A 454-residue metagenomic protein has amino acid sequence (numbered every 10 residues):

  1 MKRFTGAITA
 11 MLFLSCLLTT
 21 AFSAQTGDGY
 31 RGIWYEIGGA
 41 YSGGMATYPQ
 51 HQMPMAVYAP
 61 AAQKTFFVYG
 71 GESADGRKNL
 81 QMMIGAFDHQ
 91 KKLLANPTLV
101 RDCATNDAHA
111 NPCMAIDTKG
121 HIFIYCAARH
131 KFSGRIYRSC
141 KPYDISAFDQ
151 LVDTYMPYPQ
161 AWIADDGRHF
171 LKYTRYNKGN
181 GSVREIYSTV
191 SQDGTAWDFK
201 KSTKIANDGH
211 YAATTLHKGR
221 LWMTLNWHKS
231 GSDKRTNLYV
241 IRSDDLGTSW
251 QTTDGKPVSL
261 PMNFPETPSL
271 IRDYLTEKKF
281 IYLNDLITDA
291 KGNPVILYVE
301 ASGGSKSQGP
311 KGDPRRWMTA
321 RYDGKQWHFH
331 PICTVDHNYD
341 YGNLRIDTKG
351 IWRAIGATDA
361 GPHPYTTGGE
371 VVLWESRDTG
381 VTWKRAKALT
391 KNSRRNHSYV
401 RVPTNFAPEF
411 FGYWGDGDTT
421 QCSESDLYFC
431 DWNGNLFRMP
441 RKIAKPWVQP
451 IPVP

Functional and structural regions predicted by a protein language model:
M1-A10: Bacterial N-terminal signal peptides that target proteins for export
A7, S23-A24: A cross-taxon signal for low-complexity, glycine/charged-rich
T9-T20: Bacterial N-terminal signal peptides
Q25-P454: Extracellular, repeat-based ectodomains that mediate carbohydrate processing or recognition
